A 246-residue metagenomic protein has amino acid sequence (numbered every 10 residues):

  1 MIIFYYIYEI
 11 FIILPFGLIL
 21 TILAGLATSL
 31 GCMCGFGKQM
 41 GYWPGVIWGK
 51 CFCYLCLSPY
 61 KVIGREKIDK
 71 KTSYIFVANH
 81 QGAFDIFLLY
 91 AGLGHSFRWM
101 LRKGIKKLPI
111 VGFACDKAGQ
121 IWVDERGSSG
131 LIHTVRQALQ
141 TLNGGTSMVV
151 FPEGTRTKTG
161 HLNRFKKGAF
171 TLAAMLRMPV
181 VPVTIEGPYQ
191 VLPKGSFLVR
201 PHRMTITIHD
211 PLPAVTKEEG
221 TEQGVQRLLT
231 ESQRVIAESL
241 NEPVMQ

Functional and structural regions predicted by a protein language model:
M1-M33, Q39, W43, E66-D69 (+1 more regions): Membrane-interfacial terminal anchoring regions of lipid-handling membrane enzymes
F4-I7, I132-Q246: Non-catalytic C-terminal accessory region of glycerolipid acyltransferases and related lyso-lipid remodeling enzymes
T21-W43, I47, Y54-C56, K70-S128: Catalytic core of membrane glycerolipid acyltransferases/transacylases, capturing the structured, soluble-facing
C56-I63, L131-I132, P188-Q190: Short gly/ser/thr-rich secondary-structure transition/capping motifs
V62, F76, W99-M100, I206-I208: Generic preference for hydrophobic
V62, I121-D124, A214: Short acidic-hydrophobic, aromatic-tinged amphipathic segments that line or gate anion-handling sites
E66, S128, E186: Residue-level "edge-of-site" marker
